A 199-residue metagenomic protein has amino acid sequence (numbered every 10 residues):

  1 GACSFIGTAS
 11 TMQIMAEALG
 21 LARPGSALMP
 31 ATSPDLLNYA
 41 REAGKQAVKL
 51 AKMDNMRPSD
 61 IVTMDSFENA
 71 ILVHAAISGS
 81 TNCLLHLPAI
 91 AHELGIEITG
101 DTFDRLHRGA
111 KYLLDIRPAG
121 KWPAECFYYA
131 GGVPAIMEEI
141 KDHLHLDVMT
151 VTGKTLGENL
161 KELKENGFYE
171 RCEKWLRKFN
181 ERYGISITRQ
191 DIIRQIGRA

Functional and structural regions predicted by a protein language model:
G1-R198: Catalytic or ion-coupling anion/metal-binding cores of large enzyme and transporter domains
